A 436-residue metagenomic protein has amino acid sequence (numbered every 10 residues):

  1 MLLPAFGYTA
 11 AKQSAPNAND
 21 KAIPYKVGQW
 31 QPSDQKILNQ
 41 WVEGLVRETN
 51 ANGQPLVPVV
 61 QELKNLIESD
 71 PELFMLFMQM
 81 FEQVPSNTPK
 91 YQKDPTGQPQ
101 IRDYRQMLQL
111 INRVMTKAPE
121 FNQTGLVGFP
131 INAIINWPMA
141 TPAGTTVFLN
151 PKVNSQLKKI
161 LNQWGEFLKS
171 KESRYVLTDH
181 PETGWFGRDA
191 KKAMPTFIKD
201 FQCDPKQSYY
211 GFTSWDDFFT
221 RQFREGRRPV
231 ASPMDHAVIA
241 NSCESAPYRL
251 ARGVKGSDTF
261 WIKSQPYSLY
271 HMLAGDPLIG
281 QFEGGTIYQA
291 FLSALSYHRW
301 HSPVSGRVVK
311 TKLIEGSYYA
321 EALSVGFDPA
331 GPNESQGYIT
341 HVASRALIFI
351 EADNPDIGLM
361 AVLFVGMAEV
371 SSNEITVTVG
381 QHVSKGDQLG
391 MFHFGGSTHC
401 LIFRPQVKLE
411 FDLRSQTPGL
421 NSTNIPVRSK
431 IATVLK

Functional and structural regions predicted by a protein language model:
M1-P4: Bacterial N-terminal signal peptides
G7-A11: Boundary at the C-terminal end of the N-terminal hydrophobic targeting segment
Q13-K436: Contiguous, well-folded functional domains in the mature portion of proteins
